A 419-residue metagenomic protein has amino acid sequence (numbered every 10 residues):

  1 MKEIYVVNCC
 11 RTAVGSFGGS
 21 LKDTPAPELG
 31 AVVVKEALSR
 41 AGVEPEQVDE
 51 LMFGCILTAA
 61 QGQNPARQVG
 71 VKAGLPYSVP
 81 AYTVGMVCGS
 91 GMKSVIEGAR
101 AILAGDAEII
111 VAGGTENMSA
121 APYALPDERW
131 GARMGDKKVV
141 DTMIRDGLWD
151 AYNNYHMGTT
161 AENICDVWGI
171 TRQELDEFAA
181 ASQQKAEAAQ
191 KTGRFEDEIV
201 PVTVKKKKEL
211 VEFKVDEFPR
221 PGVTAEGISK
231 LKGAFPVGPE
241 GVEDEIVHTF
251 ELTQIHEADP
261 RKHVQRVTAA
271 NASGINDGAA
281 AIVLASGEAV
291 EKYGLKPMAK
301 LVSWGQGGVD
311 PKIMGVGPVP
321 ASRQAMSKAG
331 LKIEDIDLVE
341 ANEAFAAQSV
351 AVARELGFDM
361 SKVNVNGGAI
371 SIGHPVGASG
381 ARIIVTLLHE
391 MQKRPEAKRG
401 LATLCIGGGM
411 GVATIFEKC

Functional and structural regions predicted by a protein language model:
M1-Q61, P65-A73, Y77-P80, T160-R172 (+3 more regions): Conserved active-site "lid/cap" helical segment
V6, E46-G54, P80-G85, I110-T115 (+6 more regions): Beta-strand segments within the central parallel beta-sheet cores of soluble alpha/beta enzyme folds
C10-T12, K22-V32, R40, E177-G287 (+3 more regions): N-terminal extracellular/periplasmic Venus flytrap/periplasmic-binding protein-like
C55-I109, Y152-H156, G222, S229-G274 (+3 more regions): Conserved catalytic cysteine-centered active-site region of acyl-thioester-dependent Claisen-condensing enzymes
A59-N64, E209-V215, P311-P318, E343-S361 (+2 more regions): Short glycine/threonine-rich loop-to-helix capping motif typified by GTGT followed within a few residues by an Asp-Pro
M86-E116, T159, C165-R194, A281-E288 (+3 more regions): Active-site-proximal alpha-helical scaffold in enzymes
I109-I164: Flexible glycine-/small-residue-enriched beta->alpha junction loops that bind anionic phosphate/pyrophosphate groups
G287-D335, A353: Glycine- and Gly-Pro-enriched alpha-helical subdomains that act as flexible, kink-prone "lid/hinge" or packing modules
